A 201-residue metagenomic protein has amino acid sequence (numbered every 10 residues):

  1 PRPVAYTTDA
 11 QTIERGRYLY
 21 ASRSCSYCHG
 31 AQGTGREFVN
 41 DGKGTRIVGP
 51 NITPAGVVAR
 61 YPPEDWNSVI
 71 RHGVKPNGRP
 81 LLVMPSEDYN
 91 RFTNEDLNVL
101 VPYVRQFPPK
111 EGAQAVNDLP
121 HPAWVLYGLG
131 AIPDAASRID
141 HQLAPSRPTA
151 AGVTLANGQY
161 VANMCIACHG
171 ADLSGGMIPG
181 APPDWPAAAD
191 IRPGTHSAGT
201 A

Functional and structural regions predicted by a protein language model:
P1-R2, Q106-K110, A115-P145: Small beta-barrel nucleic-acid-binding modules, principally OB-folds
R2-A21, A131-A162: Electrostatic cytochrome c docking/interface patches
Y6, Q32-N67, P80-T93, P122-G130 (+1 more regions): Gly/Gly-Pro-rich "capping" loops immediately C-terminal to redox-active cysteine motifs in periplasmic/lumenal
Q11, R15, N51, Y61 (+6 more regions): Extracytoplasmic/secreted proteins, especially bacterial periplasmic and envelope-associated proteins
I13, G78, V83-P85, P102 (+3 more regions): Interaction-mediating elements
G16, S22-A31, W66, L100 (+2 more regions): The canonical Cys-X-X-Cys-His
T34, P76-L81, Q106-V116, T149-V153 (+1 more regions): Inter-heme linker and motif-flanking segments adjacent to c-type heme-binding CXXCH motifs in c-type cytochromes
P63-V69, K75, D88-Q114: C-terminal capping alpha-helices of c-type cytochrome domains
